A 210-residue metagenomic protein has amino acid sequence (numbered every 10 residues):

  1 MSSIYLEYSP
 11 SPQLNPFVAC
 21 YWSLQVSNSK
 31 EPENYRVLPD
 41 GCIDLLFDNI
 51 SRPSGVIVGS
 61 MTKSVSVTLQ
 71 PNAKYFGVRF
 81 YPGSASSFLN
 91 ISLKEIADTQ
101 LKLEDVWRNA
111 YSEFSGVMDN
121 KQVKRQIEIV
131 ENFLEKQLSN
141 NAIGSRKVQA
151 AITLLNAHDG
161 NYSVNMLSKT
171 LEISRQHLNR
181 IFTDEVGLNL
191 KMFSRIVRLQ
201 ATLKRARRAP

Functional and structural regions predicted by a protein language model:
M1-Q149, L155-D159, S163-N165, T170-R175 (+2 more regions): Alpha-helical bundle regulatory/interaction domains
T183-D184: Residue-level detection of the helix-turn-helix DNA-binding "recognition helix"
S194-K204: Short, basic, alpha-helical segments at the C-terminal edge of helix-turn-helix-like DNA-binding modules
